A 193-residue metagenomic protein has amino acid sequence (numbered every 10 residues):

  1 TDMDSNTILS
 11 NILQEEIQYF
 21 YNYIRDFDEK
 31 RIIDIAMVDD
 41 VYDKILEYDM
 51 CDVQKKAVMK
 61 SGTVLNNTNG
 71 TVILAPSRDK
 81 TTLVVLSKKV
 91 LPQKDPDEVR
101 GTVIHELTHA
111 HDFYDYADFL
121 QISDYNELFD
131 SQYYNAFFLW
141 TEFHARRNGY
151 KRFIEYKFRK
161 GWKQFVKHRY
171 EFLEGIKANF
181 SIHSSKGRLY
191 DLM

Functional and structural regions predicted by a protein language model:
T1-A75: A metal-dependent hydrolase signature that marks the N-terminal structural subdomain at the beginning of catalytic folds
N11-E15, D97, H105, L139-F143 (+1 more regions): A structural signal for well-ordered alpha-helical segments within the folded catalytic domains of diverse enzymes
V53-V103, F113: Active-site scaffold of zinc-dependent metalloenzymes
D97-E98, D112-F143: Post-HEXXH active-site segment of zinc metalloproteases
H109-L120, R147-R159: Secondary-structure boundary elements
N135-K151, Y190-M193: Short, hydrophobic/amphipathic alpha-helical patches that form generic packing surfaces within helical domains
G149-I176: Short helix/loop segments within enzyme catalytic domains that coordinate or immediately flank catalytic cofactors
Y170-M193: Pan-zinc metallopeptidase signature
